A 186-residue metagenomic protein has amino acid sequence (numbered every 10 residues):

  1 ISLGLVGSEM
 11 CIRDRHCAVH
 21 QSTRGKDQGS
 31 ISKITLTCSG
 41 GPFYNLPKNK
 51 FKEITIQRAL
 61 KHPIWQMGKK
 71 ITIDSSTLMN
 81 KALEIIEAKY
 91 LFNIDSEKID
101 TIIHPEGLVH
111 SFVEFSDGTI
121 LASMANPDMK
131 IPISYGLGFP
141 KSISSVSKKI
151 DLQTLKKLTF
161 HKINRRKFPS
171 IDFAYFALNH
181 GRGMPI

Functional and structural regions predicted by a protein language model:
I1-G7, C11-I12: Single conserved hydrophobic/aromatic residue that forms the stacking wall/gate of nucleotide- or nucleobase-binding
R13-R15, S22-T23, I34-G40, S75-S76 (+5 more regions): Fold-independent oxyanion-binding glycine-rich loops and adjacent beta-strand/coil segments at enzyme active sites
A18-N80: Conserved anion/nucleotide-ligand pocket segment
A18-S22, K33, E84-L91, G136 (+1 more regions): Alpha-helical scaffold segments in soluble metabolic enzymes
G29, N80-L83, P132, P169: Charged, alpha-helix-enriched surfaces in structured cytosolic catalytic cores of large nucleotide-utilizing machines
Q66-L108: Rossmann-like dinucleotide-binding domain that binds NAD(P)(H)
F92-I186: C-terminal substrate-binding/catalytic lobe of Rossmann-fold NAD(P)-dependent dehydrogenases
